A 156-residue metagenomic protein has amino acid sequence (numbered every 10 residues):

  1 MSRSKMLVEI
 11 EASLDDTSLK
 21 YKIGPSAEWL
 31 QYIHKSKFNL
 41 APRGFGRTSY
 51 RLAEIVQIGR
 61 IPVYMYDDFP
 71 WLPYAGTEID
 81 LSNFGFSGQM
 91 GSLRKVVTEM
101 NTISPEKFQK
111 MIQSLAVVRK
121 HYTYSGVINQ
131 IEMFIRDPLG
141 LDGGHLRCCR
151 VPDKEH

Functional and structural regions predicted by a protein language model:
M1-P25: Conserved catalytic-core segment of nucleotide-activated headgroup transferases in glycan assembly
M6, E54, Y122, R150-D153: Sequence-pattern detector for short linear motifs and compositional/periodic biases rather than a specific fold
S18-L19, P70-W71, N83-F86, G140 (+2 more regions): Low-complexity, compositionally biased segments
E28-Y122, R136-P138: Catalytic binding pocket for nucleotide-activated donors in carbohydrate/polymer assembly enzymes
Y124-H156: C-terminal alpha-helical cap of glycosyltransferases
